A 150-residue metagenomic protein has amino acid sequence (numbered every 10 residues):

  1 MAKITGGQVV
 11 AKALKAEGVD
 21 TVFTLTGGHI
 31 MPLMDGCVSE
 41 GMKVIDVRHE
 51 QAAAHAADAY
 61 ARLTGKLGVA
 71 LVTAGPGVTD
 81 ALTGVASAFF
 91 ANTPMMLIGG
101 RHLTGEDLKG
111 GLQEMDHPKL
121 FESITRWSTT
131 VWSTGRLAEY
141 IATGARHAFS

Functional and structural regions predicted by a protein language model:
M1-S150: N-terminal alpha/beta PP-like core and its mobile active-site loop of ThDP/TPP-dependent enzymes
